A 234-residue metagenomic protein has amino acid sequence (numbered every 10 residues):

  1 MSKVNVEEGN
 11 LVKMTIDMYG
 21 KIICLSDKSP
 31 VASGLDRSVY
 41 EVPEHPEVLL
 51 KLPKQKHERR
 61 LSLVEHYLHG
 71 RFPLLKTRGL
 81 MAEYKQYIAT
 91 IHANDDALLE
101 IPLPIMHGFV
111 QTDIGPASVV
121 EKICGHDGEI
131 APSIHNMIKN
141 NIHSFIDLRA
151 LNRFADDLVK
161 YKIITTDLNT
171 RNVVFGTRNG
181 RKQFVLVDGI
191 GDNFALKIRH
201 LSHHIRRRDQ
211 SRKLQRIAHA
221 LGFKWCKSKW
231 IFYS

Functional and structural regions predicted by a protein language model:
V4-R59: ATP-binding glycine-rich phosphate-binding loop
L35-T90: ATP-binding glycine-rich loop module of kinase domains
E41-H45, Q111, K122, G176: Active-site beta-strand termini and strand-to-loop segments that position acidic
H45, G115-P116, K182: Conserved catalytic motifs of the protein kinase core domain
L49-Q55, E121-I123, D188-I190: Active-site ExK catalytic segment of metal-dependent nucleases
H69-P73, M137-L151, D156-T166, F175-S234: C-lobe/activation-segment region of protein kinase-like
D95-I146: Conserved structural core of kinase catalytic domains
P102-F109, I164-T177: A short glycine-rich, hydrophobically flanked beta-strand micro-motif that places a catalytic Asp/Glu for divalent metal
